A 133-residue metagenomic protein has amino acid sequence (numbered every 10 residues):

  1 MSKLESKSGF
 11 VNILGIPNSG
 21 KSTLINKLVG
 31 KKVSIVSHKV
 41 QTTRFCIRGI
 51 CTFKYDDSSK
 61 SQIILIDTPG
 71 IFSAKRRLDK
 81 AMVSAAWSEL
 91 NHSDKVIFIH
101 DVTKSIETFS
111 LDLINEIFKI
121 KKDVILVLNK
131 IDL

Functional and structural regions predicted by a protein language model:
M1-N91, H100: Conserved G1/Walker A P-loop phosphate-binding module
C51, Y55-K60, A81-L133: Conserved C-terminal guanine-recognition region of P-loop GTPase G domains, centered on the G4
